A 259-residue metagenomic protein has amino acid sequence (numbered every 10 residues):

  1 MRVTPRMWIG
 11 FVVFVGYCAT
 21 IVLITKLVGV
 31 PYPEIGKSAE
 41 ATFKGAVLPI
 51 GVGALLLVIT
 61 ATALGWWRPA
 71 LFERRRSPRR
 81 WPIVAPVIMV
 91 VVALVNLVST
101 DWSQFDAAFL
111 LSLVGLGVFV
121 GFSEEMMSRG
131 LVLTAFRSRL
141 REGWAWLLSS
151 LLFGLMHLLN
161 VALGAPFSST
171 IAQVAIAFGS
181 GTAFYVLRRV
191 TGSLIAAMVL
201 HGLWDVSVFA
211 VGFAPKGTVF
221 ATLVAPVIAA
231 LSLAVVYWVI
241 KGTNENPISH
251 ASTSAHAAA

Functional and structural regions predicted by a protein language model:
R6-T62, I83, V87, L111-S112 (+1 more regions): Alpha-helical transmembrane segments in multi-pass membrane proteins
V13, W146-F153, A196-V206: Central hydrophobic cores of alpha-helical transmembrane segments in multi-pass integral membrane proteins
V22, T170-P226: Functionally important transmembrane alpha-helices
Y32-A46, V58-M126, L133-T134, S138: Juxtamembrane helix-loop-helix connectors linking adjacent transmembrane helices in multi-pass membrane enzymes
A70, G202-A259: C-terminal membrane module of polytopic membrane proteins
M89, G117, G121, E142-L158: Small-polar-interrupted transmembrane alpha-helices in polytopic inner-membrane proteins
L97-A107, A162-S168, F213-F220: Membrane-interface helix caps and helix-loop-helix hairpins in membrane proteins
S123-L148, R189-S193: Membrane-interface helix/loop boundary segments of multi-pass membrane proteins
